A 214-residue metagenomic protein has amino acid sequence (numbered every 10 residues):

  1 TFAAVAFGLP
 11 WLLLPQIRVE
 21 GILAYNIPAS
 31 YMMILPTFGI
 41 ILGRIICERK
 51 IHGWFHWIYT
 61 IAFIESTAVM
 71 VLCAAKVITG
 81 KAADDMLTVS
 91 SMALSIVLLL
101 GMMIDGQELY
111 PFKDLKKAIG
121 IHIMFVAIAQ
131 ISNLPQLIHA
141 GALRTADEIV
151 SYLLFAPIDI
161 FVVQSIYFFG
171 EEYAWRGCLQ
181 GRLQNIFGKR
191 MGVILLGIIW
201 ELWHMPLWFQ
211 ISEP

Functional and structural regions predicted by a protein language model:
T1-F168: Specific transmembrane helices
T145, L153-P214: Transmembrane helix-loop-helix hairpins at the membrane interface of multi-pass integral membrane proteins
